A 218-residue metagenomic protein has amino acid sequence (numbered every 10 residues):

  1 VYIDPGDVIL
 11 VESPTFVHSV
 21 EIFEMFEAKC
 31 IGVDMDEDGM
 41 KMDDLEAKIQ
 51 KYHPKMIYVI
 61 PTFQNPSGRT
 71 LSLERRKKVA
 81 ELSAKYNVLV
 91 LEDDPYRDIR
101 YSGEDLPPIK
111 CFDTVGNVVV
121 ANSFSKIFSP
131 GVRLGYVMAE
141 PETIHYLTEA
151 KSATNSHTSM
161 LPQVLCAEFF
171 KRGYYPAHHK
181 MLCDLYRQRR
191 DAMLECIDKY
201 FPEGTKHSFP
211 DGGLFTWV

Functional and structural regions predicted by a protein language model:
V1-V8: Phosphate-binding glycine-rich loop
D7, A28, K55, K85-L89 (+1 more regions): A short helix->loop->beta-strand "cap" motif at the edges of active sites that frequently abuts
L10, K29-E37: Short beta-strand->loop structural element characteristic of the AMP-binding/adenylate-forming
V11-A28: Substrate-binding/gating loop at the entrance of the active-site cleft, primarily in PLP-dependent aminotransferase-like
M40-Y101: Active-site phosphate-binding strand-loop segment of PLP-dependent enzymes
C111-D184: Conserved core segment of the aminotransferase class I/II
A167, D184-L194, G204-V218: Conserved glycine-rich beta-strand-loop-beta hairpin in the small C-terminal domain of fold type I
